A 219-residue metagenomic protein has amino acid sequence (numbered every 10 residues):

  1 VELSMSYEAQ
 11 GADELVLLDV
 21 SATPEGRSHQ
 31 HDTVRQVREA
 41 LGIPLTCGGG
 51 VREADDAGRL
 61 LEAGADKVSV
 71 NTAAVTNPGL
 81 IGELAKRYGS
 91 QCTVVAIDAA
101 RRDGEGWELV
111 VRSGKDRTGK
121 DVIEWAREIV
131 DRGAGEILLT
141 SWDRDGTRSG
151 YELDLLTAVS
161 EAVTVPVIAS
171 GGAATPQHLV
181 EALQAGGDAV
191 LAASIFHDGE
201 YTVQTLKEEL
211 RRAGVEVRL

Functional and structural regions predicted by a protein language model:
V1, S28-R35, P78, G119-I123 (+1 more regions): Charged helix-capping and loop-helix junction motifs
V1-E8, R52-R59, T118-E128, T175-L179: Short, acidic/polar
Y7, L15, C47, L60 (+6 more regions): Conserved, mostly hydrophobic/aromatic
A12-T33, T72, L138-G150: Glycine-rich, proline-tolerant flexible connector loops at the mouths of alpha/beta enzymes
L15-D19, T46, S69-V70, V94 (+2 more regions): Conserved beta-strand positions in the central sheet of alpha/beta enzyme cores
L41, L45-V68, D154-V190: Catalytic cores of alpha/beta
L61, A65-D145: Conserved anion-binding
L80-Y88, L179-L219: C-terminal helical cap(s) of enzyme catalytic domains, especially alpha/beta-barrels
